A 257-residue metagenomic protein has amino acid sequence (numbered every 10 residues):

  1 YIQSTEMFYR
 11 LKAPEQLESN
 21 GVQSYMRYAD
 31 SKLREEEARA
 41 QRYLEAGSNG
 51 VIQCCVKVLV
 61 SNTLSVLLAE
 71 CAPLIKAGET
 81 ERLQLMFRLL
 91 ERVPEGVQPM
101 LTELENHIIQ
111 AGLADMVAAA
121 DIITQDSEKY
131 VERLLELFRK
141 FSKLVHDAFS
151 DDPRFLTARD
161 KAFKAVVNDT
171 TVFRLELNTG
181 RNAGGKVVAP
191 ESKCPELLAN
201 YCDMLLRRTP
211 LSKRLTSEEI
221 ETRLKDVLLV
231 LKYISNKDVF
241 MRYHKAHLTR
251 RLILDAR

Functional and structural regions predicted by a protein language model:
Y1-R257: Eukaryotic scaffold/interaction segments
